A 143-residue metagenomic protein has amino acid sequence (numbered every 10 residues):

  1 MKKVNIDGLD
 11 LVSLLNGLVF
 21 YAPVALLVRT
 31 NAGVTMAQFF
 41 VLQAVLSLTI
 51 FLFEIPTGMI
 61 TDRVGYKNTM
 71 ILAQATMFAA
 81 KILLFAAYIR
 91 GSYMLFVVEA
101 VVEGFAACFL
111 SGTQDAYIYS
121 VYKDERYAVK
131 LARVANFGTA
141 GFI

Functional and structural regions predicted by a protein language model:
M1-L52: Helix-loop boundary and gating motifs at the non-cytosolic
L14, A80, S92-L110: Hydrophobic core of transmembrane alpha-helices in multi-pass small-molecule transporters, especially MFS/SLC-type
N31-A32, D62-R63, I89, S120: Membrane-helix boundary and inter-helical linker elements of multi-pass secondary transporters
V34, R63-G65, E125: Membrane-helix interface residues
L46, I50, V134-G141: Structural signature of transmembrane alpha-helices in multi-pass secondary transporters
L52-Y66: Helix-to-loop junctions at the C-terminal end of transmembrane segments in multipass secondary transporters
I71, A75-G91, F96: C-terminal ends and interior cores of transmembrane alpha-helices in multi-pass membrane transporters/permeases
V101-T139: Cytoplasmic helix-loop-helix junction between adjacent transmembrane helices in 12-TM secondary transporters
